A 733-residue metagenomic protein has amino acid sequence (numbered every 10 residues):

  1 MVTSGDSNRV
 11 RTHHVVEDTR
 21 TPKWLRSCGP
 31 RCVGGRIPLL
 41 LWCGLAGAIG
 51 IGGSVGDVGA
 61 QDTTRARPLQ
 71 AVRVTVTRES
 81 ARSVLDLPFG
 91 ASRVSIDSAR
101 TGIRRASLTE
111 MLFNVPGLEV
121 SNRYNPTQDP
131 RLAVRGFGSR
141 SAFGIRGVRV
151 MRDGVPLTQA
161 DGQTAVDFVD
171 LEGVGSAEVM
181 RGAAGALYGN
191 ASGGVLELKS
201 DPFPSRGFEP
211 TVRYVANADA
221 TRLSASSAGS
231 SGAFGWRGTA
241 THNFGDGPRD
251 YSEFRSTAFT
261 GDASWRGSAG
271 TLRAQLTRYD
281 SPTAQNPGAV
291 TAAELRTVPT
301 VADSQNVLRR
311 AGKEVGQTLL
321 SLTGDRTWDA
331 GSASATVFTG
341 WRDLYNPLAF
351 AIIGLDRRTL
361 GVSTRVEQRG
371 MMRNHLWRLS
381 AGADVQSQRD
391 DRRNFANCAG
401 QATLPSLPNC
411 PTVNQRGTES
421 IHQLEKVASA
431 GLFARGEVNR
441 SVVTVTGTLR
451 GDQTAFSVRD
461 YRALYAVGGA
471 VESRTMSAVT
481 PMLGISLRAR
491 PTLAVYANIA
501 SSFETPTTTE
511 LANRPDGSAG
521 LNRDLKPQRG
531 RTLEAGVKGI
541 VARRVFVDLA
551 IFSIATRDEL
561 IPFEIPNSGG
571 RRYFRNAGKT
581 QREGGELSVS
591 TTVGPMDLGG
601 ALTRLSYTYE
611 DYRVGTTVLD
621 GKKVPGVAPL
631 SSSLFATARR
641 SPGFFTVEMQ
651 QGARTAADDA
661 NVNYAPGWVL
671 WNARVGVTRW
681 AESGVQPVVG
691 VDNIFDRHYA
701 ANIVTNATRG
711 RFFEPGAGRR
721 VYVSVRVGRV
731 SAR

Functional and structural regions predicted by a protein language model:
A71-I103, T109, D129-A133, V148: N-terminal periplasmic "start-of-domain" segments of outer-membrane beta-barrel proteins
V148, V155-R181: Short acidic/polar hinge/loop motifs at secondary-structure boundaries that mediate gating or recognition
S176, A183-G185, G194-G229, A240 (+3 more regions): Short strand-turn segments of transmembrane beta-barrel domains in outer membranes, especially the first one or two
V215-F244, R249-N286, A311-W328, L360 (+5 more regions): Transmembrane beta-barrel wall of Gram-negative outer-membrane proteins
S226-A228, L379, A497, A601 (+1 more regions): Conserved C-terminal beta-signal and adjacent last beta-strands/turns of outer-membrane beta-barrel proteins
G229, T323-T327, S332-Y345, R488 (+4 more regions): Membrane-embedded beta-barrel scaffold of Gram-negative outer-membrane proteins
A284, A289-L295, S387-C410, A455-L464 (+6 more regions): Surface-exposed extracellular loop regions of Gram-negative outer-membrane beta-barrel proteins, predominantly
V366-Q368, R373-N374, N439, V445 (+4 more regions): Gram-negative outer-membrane beta-barrel transporters
